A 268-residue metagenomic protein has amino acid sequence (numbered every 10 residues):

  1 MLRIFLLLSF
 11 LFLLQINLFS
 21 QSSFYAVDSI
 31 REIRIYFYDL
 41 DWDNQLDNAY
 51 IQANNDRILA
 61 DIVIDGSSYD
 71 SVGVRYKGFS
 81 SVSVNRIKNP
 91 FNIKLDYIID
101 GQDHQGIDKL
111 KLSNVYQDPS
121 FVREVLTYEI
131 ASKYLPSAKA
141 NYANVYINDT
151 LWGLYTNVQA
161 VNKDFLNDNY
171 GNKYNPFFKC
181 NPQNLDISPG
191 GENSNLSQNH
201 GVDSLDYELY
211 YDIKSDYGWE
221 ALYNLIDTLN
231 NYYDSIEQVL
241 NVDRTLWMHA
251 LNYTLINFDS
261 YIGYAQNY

Functional and structural regions predicted by a protein language model:
I4-I16: Sec-dependent N-terminal signal peptides
F19-S71: Regulatory N- and C-terminal appendages and interdomain linkers associated with kinase/kinase-like NTP transferase
A26-S29, A53-N54, S68, S83-I87 (+4 more regions): Extracellular/periplasmic catalytic domains that process cell-envelope and extracellular macromolecules
N44-D47, V74-F79, V125: N-terminal post-signal-peptidase region of extra-cytosolic proteins
I58-N114: Conserved oxyanion/phosphate-binding beta-strand-loop segments in alpha/beta enzyme cores
N92-D100, N114-V115, K133-Y142, I147-L255: Internal "kinase-insert"/substrate-recognition segments embedded within catalytic cores of ATP-dependent enzymes
Y116-P136: A conserved alpha-helical element in kinase catalytic cores
Y261-Y268: Catalytic activation segment of kinase domains across protein kinase-like and atypical kinase folds
